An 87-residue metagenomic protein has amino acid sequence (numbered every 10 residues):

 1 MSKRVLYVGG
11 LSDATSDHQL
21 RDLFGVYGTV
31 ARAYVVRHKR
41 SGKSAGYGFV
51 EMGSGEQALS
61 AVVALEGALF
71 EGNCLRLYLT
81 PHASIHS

Functional and structural regions predicted by a protein language model:
M1-V26, A31-A45, E51-S87: Intrinsically disordered, low-complexity RNA-binding regions enriched in Gly/Arg/Ser/Tyr
